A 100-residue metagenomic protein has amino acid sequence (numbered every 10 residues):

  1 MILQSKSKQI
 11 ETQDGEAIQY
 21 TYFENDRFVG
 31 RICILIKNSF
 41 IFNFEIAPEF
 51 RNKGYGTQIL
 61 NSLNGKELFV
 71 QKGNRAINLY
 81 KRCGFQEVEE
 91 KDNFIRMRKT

Functional and structural regions predicted by a protein language model:
M1-N43, K91: Acetyl-CoA-dependent GNAT
N25-D26, E49, T100: Short loop segments at secondary-structure junctions
I36-S39, N61-E67, N93: Short glycine/proline-enriched coil/turn segments at helix->beta-strand junctions
N38, F50, N74-A76: Residues that cap or initiate secondary-structure elements
I41-R51, V70: A short, internal acetyl-CoA/4′-phosphopantetheine-binding micro-motif in the GNAT/acyltransferase core
E45, Q58, N78: Short alpha-helical segment within the catalytic ATP-binding CA
F50, G54-S62: Conserved acetyl-CoA pyrophosphate-binding loop and the N-cap/start of the following alpha-helix in GNAT-like
L68-R82, E87-T100: Conserved beta-strand-loop-alpha-helix junction that forms the acyl-donor binding cleft
